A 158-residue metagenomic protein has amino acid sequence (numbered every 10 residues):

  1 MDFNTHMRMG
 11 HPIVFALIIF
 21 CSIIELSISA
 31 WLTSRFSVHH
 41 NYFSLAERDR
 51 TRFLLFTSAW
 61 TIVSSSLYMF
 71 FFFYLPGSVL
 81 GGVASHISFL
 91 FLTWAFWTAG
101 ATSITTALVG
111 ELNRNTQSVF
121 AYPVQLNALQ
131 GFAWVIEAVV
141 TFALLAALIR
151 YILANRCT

Functional and structural regions predicted by a protein language model:
M1-R8, Y151-T158: Intrinsically disordered, low-complexity terminal tails of fungal membrane proteins
M1-T5, H39-L54, T116-G131: Juxtamembrane membrane-interface segments at transmembrane-helix boundaries in membrane proteins
R8-E25, S29-L32, E47-L108, A133-I136 (+1 more regions): Signature of small four-pass
I28-Y42: Membrane-interface helix-loop junction between the first two transmembrane segments
F36-H40, G77, E111-L112, I152-N155: Membrane-interfacial segments
G81-G82, Q117, Y151, T158: Short, charged/polar low-complexity linear motifs in solvent-exposed/disordered segments
A107-N115: Functional transmembrane-helix hotspots
